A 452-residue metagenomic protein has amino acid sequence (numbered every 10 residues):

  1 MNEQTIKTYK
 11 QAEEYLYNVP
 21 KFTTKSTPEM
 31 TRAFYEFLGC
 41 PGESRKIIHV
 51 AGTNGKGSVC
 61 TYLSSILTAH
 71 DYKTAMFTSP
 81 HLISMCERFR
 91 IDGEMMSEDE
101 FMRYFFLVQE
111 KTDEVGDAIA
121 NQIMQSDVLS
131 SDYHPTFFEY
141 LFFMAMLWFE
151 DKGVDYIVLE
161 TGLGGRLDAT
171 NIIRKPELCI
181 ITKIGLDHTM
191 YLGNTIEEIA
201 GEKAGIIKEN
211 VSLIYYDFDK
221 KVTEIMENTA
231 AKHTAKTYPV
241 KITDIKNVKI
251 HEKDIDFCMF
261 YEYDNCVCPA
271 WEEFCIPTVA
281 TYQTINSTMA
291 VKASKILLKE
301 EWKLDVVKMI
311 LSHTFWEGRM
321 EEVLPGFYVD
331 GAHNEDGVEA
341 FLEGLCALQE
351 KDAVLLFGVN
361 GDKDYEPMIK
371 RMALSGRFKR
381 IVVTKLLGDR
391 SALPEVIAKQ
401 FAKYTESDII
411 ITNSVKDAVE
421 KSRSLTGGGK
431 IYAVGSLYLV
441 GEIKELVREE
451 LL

Functional and structural regions predicted by a protein language model:
M1-G52, V59-Y72, M76-F77, D117-D132: Short functional linear segments
L16, T53, T74, V158 (+7 more regions): Residue-level signal for inorganic ion chemistry
E36, C40-E43, A69-R174, M190-L192 (+1 more regions): ATP-dependent carboxylate-amine ligase catalytic core
L63, R166-E177, K444-V447: Short Gly/Thr/Asp-enriched flexible loops that form oxyanion-binding sites at enzyme active sites
G116-L129, K152-E160, P176-F274, S287-D305: Acidic, Mg2+-coordinating active-site environments of NTP-dependent enzymes
Y156-T161, D168-I180, I184-H188, E198 (+1 more regions): Nucleotide phosphate-binding/pyrophosphate-handling subdomain across enzymes that bind or process nucleotide phosphates
D219-Y238, I369-K430: C-terminal helical cap/extension that packs against the catalytic core of soluble nucleotide-cofactor enzymes
A418-R448: A glycine-rich beta-strand to alpha-helix segment that forms a phosphate/ribose-binding loop at ligand/cofactor sites
